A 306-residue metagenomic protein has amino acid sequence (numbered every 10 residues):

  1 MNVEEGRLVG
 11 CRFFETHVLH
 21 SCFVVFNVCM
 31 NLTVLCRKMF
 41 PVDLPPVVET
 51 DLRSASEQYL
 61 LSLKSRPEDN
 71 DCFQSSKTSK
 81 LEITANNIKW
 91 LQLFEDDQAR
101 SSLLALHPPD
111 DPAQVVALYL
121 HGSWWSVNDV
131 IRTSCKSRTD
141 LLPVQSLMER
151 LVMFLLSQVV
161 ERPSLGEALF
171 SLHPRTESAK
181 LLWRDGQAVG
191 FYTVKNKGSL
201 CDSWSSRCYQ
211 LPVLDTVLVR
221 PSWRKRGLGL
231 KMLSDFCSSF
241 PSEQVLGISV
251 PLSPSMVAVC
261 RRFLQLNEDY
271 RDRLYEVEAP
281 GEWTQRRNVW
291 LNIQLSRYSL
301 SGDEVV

Functional and structural regions predicted by a protein language model:
N2-L211, C237-V306: Terminal substrate-recognition subdomain of acyl/acetyltransferases
T216-S238: Conserved acetyl-CoA-binding loop-helix of GNAT-fold acetyltransferases
